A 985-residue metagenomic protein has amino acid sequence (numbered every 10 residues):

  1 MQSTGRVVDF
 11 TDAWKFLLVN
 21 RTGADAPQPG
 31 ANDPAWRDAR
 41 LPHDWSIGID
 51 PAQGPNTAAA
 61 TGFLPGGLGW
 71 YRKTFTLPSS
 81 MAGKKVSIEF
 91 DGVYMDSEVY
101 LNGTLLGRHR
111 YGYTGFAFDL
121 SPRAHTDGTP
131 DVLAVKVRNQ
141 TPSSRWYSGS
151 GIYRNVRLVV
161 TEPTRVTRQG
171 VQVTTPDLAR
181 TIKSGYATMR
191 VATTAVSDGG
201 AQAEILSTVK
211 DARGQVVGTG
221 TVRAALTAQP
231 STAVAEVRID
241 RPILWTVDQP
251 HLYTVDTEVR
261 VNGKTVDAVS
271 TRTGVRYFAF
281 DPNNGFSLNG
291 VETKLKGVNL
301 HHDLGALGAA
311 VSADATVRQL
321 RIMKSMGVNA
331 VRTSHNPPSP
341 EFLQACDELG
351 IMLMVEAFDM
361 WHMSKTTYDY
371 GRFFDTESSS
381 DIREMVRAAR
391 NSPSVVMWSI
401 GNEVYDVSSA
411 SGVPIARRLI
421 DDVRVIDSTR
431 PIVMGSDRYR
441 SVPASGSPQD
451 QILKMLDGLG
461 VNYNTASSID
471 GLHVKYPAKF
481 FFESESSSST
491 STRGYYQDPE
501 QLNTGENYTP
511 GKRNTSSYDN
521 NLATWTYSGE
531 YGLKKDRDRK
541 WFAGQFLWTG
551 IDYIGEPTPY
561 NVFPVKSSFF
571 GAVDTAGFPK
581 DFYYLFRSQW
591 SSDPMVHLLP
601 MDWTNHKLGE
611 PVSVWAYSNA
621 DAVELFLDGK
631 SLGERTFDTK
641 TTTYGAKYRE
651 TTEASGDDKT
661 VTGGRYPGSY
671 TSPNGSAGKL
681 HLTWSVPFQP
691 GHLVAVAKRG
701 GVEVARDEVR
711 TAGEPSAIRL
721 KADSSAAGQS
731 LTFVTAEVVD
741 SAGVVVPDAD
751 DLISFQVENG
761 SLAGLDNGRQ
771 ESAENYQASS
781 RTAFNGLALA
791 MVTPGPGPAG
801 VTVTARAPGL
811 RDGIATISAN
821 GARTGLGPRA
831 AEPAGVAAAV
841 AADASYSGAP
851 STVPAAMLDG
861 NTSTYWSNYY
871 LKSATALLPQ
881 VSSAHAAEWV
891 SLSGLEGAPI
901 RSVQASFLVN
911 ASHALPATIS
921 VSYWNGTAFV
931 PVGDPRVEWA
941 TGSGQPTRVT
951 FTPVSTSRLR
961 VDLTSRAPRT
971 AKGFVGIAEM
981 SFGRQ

Functional and structural regions predicted by a protein language model:
M1-E89, G149-I152, I551, K607 (+3 more regions): Extended carbohydrate-recognition surfaces in non-catalytic/accessory domains of CAZymes and lectin-like proteins
M1-Q53, V132-R138, I152, L158 (+8 more regions): Accessory carbohydrate-binding/adhesion or oligomerization-edge regions at the termini of glycan-active proteins
W14-V19, T61, G66-Q169, P337 (+6 more regions): Accessory beta-strand-rich segments of carbohydrate-active enzymes
Y100-G149, T227-Q229, A233-W245, A310 (+5 more regions): Beta-strand-rich ligand-recognition modules
T104, N155, P163, K264-V702: Extended substrate-binding grooves/exosites of carbohydrate-active enzymes
V191-A192, E258, V612-S618, V696 (+4 more regions): Beta-strand-rich structural segments
F280, S588-S613, N619-A620, R706-V746 (+2 more regions): Short S/T/G/P-enriched beta-strand
N861-P935, T941-Q985: Aromatic, loop-rich ligand-recognition surfaces of beta-strand-rich domains
